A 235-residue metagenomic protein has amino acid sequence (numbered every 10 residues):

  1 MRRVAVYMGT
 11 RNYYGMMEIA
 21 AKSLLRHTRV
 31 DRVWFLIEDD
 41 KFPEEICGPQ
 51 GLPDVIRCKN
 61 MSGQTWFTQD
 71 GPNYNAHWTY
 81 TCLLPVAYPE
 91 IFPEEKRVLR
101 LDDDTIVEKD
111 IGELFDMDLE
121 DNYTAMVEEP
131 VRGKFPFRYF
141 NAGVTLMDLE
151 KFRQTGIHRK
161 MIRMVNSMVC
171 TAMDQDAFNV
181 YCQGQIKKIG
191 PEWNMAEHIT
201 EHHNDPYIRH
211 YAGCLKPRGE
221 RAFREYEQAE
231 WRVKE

Functional and structural regions predicted by a protein language model:
M1-G9, M16-I19, A142, M147-E235: A glycosyltransferase accessory/donor-loop signature
S23-D31: Short, acidic, metal-binding catalytic loop of nucleotide-sugar glycosyltransferases
R32-V33, R97: Residues at the starts of beta-strands that form the adenosine-phosphate
V33-E38, M126: Short internal beta-strands
I37-F42, I111, P130-V131, W193-M195: Short, polar loop motifs at secondary-structure junctions
P43-E90: Active-site-proximal specificity loops/subdomain of glycosyltransferases
H77-W78, K134-F137, S167-C170: Short Gly/Pro-enriched turn/cap motifs at secondary-structure boundaries
T81-Y139, L146-M147: GT-A fold catalytic core of metal-dependent nucleotide-sugar glycosyltransferases, centered on the diacidic
